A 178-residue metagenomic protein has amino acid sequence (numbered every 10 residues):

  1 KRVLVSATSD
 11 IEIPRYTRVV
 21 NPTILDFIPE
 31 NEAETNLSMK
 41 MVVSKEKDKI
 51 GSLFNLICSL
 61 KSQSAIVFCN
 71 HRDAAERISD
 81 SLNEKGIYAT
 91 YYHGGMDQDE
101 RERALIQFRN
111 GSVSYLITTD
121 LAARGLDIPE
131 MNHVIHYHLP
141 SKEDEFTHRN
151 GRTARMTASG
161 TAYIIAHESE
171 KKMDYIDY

Functional and structural regions predicted by a protein language model:
K1-E30, I176-D177: Post-DEXD/H (motif II) to motif III coupling segment of the RecA-like Helicase ATP-binding lobe
R2-L4, A65-V67, A89, Y115 (+1 more regions): Hydrophobic/aliphatic anchor position in the core parallel beta-sheet of P-loop NTPase nucleotide-binding domains
V5-A7, T118, I165: Hydrophobic/aromatic residues positioned on beta-strands within the core alpha/beta folds
T35-E84: Conserved interdomain hinge at the start of the Helicase C-terminal
S62, S112-V113, S159: Short, high-confidence coil segments that cap the C-terminus of an alpha-helix and link into the following beta-strand
A75-S81, K85-A123: Conserved helicase ATPase core of P-loop NTP-dependent helicases/translocases
R124-L139, T161-I165: A short beta-strand element within the Helicase C-terminal
R152-Y178: Conserved segment of the helicase C-terminal RecA-like domain
